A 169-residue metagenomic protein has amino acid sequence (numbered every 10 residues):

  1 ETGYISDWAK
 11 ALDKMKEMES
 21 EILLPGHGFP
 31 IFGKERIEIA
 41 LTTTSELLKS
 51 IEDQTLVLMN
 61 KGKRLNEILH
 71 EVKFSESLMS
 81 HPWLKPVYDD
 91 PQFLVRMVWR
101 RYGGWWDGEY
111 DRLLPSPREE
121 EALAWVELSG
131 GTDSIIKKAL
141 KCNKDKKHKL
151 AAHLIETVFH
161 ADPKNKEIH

Functional and structural regions predicted by a protein language model:
E1-G3: The substrate-binding groove and active-site-proximal loops of carbohydrate-active enzymes, especially glycoside
I5-E67, E71-W106: Divalent-metal (often Zn2+) His-rich catalytic cores of metallo-beta-lactamase-fold enzymes
V87-L128, D145: Low-complexity, small/polar and acidic-rich linker and loop segments
E121-A161: Alpha-helical segment of the N-proximal tetratricopeptide repeat
P163-K166: Short coil turns that delineate tetratricopeptide repeat
